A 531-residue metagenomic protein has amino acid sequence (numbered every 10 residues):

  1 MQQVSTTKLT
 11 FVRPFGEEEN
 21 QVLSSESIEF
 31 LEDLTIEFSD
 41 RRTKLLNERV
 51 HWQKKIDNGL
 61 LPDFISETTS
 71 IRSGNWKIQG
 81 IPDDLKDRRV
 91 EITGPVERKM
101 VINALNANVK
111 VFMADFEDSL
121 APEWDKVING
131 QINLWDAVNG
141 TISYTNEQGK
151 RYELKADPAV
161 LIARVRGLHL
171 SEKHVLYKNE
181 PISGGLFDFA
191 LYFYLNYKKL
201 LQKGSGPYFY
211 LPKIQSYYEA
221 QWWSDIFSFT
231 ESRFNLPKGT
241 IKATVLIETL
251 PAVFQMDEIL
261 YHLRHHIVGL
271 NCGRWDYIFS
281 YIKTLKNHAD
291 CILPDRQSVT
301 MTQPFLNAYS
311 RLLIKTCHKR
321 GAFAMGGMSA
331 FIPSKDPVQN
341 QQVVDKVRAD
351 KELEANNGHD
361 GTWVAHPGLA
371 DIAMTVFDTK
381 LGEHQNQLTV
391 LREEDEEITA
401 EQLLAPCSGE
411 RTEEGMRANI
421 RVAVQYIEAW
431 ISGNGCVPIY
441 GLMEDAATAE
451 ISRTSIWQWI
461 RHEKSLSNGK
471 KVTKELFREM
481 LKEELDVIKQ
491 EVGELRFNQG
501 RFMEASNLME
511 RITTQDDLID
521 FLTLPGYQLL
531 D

Functional and structural regions predicted by a protein language model:
Q2-D531: Expand to "…catalyze enediolate/carbanion chemistry for C-C bond making/breaking, isomerization, decarboxylation
